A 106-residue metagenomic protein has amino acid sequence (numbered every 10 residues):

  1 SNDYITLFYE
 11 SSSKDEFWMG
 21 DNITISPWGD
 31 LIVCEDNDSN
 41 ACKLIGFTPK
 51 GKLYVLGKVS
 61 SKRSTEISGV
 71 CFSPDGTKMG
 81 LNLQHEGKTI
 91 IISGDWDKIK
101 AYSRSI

Functional and structural regions predicted by a protein language model:
S1-I106: Sequence/structural signature of beta-propeller domains
